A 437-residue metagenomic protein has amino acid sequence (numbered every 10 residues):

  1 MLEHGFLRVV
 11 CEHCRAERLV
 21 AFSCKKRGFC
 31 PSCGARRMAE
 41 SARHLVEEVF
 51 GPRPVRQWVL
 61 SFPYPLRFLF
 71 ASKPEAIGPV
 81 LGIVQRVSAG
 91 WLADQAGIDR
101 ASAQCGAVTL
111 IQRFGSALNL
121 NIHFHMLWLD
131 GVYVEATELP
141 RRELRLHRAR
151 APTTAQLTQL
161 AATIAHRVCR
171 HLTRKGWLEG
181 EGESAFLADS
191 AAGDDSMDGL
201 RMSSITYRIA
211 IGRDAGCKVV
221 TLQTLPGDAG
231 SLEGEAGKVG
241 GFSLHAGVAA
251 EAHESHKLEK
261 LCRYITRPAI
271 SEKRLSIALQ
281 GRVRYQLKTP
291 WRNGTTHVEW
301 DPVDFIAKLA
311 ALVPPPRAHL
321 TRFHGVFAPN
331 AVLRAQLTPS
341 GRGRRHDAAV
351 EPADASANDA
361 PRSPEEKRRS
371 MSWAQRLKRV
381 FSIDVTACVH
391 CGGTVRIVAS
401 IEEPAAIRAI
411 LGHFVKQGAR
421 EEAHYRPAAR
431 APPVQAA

Functional and structural regions predicted by a protein language model:
M1-A437: Beta->alpha loop/short-helix hinge microenvironment recognizer with preference for catalytic Tyr/His contexts
